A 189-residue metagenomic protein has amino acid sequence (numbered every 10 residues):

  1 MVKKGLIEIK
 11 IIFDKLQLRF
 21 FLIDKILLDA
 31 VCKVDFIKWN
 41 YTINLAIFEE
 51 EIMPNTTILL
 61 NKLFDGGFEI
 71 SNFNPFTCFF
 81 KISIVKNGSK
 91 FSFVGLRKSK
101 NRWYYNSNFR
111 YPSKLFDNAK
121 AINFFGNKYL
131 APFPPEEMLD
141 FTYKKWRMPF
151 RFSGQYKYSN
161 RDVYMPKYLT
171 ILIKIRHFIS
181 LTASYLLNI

Functional and structural regions predicted by a protein language model:
M1-D14, L60-L130, E137-F141, S153 (+1 more regions): Conserved catalytic core of two-metal-ion nucleotidyltransferases
K10-I43, E50: Active-site nucleotide-donor binding segment shared across nucleotidyl transfer reactions
I26, E51, R97-S99, P135: Short, flexible active-site-adjacent loop segments at beta-strand->alpha-helix junctions, enriched in small/polar
I52-I58: Short, conserved charged micro-motifs
K144-R151: Cytochrome P450 catalytic domain signature, combining two hallmark sequence patches
N188-I189: Terminal (often C-terminal) interaction modules
